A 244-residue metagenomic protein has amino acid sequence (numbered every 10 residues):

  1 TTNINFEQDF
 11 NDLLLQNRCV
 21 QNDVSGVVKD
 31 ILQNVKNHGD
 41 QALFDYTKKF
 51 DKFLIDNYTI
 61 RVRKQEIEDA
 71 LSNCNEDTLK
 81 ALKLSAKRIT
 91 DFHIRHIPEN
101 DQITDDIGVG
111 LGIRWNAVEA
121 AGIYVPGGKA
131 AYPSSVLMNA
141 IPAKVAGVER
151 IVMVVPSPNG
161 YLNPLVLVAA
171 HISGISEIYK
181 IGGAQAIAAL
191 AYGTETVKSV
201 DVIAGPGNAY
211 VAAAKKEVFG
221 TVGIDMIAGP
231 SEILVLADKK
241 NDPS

Functional and structural regions predicted by a protein language model:
T1-A117: N-terminal Rossmann-like NAD(P)+-binding subdomain of aldehyde/semialdehyde dehydrogenases
T1-N11, P164-K180: Active-site-proximal helix-loop elements at catalytic-domain edges
N5, C19, D23-D30, H38-Q41 (+14 more regions): Conserved active-site and cofactor/substrate-binding residues in soluble primary-metabolism enzymes
Q41, G110, Y124, K129-A130 (+3 more regions): Gly/Ser/Thr-rich beta-alpha loop segments that engage phosphate groups in nucleotides
K49, S157-P158, A184: Conserved beta-strand edge residues that scaffold enzyme active sites
I103-V168: Conserved small-residue-rich beta-alpha loop and adjacent elements that most often cradle the phosphate/pyrophosphate
G174-S244: Conserved NAD(P)+-binding/catalytic subdomain of aldehyde/semialdehyde dehydrogenases
